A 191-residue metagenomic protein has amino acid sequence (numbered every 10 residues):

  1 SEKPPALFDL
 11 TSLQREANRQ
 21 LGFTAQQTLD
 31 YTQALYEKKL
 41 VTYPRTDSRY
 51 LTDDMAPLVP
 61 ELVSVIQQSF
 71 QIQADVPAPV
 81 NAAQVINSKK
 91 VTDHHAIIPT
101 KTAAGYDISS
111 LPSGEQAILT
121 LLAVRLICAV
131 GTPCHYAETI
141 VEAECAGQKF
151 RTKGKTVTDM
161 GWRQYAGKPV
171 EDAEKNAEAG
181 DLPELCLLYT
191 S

Functional and structural regions predicted by a protein language model:
S1-Q33, S88, Y106-S191: Long, highly charged, low-complexity internal segments
D9-Q14, E37-Y43, V91-G105: Short acidic (Asp/Glu) and glycine-rich catalytic loops that position anionic groups and cofactors
F23-V80: Extended, well-ordered alpha-helical scaffold/bundle regions in very large, multi-domain proteins
L40, V80, D93, C145-G147: Accessory interaction regions appended to the cores of large information-processing enzymes
T42-P44, L62-V65, I98-T100, E142-E144 (+1 more regions): Residues in well-ordered beta-strands of folded domains
T46, A56, V85, T102 (+2 more regions): Short capping/connector residues at structural and topological boundaries
M55-L62, K89, D93, E115-I118: Alpha-helical structural motif
V76-T92: Leucine-rich, amphipathic alpha-helical/linker segments
